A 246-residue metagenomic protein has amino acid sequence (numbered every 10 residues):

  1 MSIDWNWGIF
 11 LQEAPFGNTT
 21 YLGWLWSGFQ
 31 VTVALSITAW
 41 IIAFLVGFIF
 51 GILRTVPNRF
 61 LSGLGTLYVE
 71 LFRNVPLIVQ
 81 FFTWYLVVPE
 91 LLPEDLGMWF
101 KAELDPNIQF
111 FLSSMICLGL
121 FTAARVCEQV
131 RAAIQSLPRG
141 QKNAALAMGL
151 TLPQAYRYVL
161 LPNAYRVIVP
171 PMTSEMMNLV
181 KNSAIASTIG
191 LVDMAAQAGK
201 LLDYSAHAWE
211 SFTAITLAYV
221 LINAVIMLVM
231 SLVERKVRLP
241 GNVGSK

Functional and structural regions predicted by a protein language model:
M1-K246: Transmembrane alpha-helices and adjacent helix-loop boundaries
